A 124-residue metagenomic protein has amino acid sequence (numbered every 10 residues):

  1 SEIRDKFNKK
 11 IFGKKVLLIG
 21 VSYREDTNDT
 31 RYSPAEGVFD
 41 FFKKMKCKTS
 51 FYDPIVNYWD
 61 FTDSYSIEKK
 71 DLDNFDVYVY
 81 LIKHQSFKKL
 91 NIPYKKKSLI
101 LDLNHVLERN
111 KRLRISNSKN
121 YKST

Functional and structural regions predicted by a protein language model:
S1-T124: Structural/interface elements that position substrates and couple domains in central-metabolism enzymes
